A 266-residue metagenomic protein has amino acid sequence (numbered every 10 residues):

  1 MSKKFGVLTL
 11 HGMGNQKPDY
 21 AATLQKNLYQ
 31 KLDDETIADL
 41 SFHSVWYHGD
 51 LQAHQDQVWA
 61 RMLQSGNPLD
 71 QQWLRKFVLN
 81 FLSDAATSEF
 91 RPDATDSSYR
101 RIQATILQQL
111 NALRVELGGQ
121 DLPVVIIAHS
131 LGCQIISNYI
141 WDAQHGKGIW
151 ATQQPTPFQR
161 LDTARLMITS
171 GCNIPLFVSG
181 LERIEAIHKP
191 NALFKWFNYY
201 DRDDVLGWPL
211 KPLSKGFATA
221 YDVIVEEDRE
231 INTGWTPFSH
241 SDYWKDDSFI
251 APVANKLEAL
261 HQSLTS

Functional and structural regions predicted by a protein language model:
S2-F5: Proline/glycine-enriched tight loop/beta-turn segments at coil->beta junctions that connect or precede beta-strands
V7-N15, D19-N27, F90-W196: Serine-dependent carboxylesterase/thioesterase catalytic core of lipase-like alpha/beta-hydrolase/SGNH enzymes
G12-P18, N27-K31, E35-G118: Active-site catalytic motif of lipid deacylating hydrolases and related acyltransferases
A21-A22, A53-W59, N138, S179-E182 (+1 more regions): Short aromatic-enriched loop/helix-cap "lid" or pocket-rim segments at secondary-structure transitions that line
K31, E35, L113, G146-W150 (+1 more regions): Solvent-exposed amphipathic alpha-helical surface segments
K31-E35, G66-Q72, W150-T152, N191-K195 (+1 more regions): Glycine-rich loops and low-complexity Gly/Arg-rich segments that provide flexible linkers or classic glycine-based
D50, L166, C172-S266: Lipolytic serine-hydrolase domain surface
